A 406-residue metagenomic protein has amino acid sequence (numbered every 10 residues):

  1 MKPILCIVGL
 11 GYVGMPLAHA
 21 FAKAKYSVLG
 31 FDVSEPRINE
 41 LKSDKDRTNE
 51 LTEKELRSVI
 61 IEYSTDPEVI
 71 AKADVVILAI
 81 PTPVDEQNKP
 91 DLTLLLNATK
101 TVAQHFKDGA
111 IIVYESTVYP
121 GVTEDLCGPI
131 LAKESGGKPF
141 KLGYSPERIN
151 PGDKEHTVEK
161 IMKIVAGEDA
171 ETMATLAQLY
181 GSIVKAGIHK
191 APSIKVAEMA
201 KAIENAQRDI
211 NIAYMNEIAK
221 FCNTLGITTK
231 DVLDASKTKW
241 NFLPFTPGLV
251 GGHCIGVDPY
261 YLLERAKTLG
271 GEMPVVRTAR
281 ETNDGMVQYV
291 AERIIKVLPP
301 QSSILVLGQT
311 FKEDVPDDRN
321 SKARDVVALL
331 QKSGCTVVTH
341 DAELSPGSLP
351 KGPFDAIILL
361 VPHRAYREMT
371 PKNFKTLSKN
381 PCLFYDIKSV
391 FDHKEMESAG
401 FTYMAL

Functional and structural regions predicted by a protein language model:
M1-L406: Structural/interface elements that position substrates and couple domains in central-metabolism enzymes
